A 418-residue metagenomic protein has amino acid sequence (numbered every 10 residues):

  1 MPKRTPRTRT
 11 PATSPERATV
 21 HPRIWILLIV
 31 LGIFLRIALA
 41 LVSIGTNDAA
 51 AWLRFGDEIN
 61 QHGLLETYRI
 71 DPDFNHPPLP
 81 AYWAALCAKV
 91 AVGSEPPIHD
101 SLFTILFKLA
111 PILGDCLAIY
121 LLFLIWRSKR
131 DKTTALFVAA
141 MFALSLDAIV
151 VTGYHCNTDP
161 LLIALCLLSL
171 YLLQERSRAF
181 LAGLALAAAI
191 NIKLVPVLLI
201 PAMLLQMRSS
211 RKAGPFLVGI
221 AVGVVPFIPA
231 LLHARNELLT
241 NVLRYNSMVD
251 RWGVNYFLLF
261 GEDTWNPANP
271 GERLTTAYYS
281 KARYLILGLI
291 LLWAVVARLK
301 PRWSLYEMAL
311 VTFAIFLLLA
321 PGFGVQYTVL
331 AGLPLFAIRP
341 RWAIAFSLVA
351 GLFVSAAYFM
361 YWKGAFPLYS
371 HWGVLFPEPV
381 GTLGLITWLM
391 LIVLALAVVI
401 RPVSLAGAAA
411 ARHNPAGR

Functional and structural regions predicted by a protein language model:
P2-D250, V254-Y256, W265, Y278-R418: Multi-pass membrane glycosyltransferase architecture that uses lipid-linked
L259-P270: Generic multipass alpha-helical transmembrane bundles of integral membrane proteins
R273-A277: N-terminal secretory-pathway/extracellular module detecting exported/lumenal segments and adjacent signal-anchor/first
